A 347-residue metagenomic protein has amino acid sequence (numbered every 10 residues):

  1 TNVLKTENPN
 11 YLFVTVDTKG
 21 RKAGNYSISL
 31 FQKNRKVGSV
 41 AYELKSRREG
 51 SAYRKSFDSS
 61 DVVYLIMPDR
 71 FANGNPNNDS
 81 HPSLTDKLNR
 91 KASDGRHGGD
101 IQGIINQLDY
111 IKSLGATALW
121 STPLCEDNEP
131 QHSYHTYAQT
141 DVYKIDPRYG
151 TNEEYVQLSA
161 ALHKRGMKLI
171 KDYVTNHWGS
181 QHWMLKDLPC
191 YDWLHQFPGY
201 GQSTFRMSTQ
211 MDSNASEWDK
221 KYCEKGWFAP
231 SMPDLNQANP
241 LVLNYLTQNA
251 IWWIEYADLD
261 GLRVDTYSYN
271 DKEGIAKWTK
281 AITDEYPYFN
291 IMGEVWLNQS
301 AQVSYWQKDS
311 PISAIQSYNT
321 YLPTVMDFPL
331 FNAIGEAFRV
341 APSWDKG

Functional and structural regions predicted by a protein language model:
L4-T15: Aromatic sugar-binding surface patches on proteins that engage polysaccharides or sugar-phosphate polymers
D17-K168: N-terminal structural segment of carbohydrate-active enzymes
R54, V62, L108, W183-M232 (+1 more regions): Core domains of carbohydrate- and sulfate-ester-processing enzymes
V62-Y64, L119-S121, L169-K171, L262 (+2 more regions): Hydrophobic faces of well-ordered beta-strands that scaffold small-molecule active sites in alpha/beta enzyme cores
P68-R70, N78, T117-H132, D172-H182 (+2 more regions): Short, solvent-exposed turn/loop segments enriched in Gly/Ser/Thr/Pro and often Arg
S80-S83, E129-D141, I145, T175-K221 (+2 more regions): Aromatic- and acidic-residue-enriched segments that line the glycan-binding/catalytic groove of carbohydrate-active
K87-Q102, A138-N152, S180, F228-L243 (+2 more regions): The substrate-binding groove and active-site-proximal loops of carbohydrate-active enzymes, especially glycoside
S159, H163-R165, H177, N249-I251 (+1 more regions): Active-site-proximal helices and loops of the catalytic beta/alpha 8
